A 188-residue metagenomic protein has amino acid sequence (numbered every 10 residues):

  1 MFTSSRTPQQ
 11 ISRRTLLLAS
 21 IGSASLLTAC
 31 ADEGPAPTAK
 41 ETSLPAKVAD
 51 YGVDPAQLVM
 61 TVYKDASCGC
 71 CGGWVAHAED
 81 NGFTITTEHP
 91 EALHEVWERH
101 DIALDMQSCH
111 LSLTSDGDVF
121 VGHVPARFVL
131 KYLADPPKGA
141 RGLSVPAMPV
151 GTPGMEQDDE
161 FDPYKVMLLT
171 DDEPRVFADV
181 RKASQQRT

Functional and structural regions predicted by a protein language model:
M1-L26: N-terminal secretory signal peptides
A31-E33: Bacterial signal peptide processing site
A36-G52: Low-complexity, Pro/Thr/Ser/Glu-rich flexible segments characteristic of extracytoplasmic/periplasmic regions
V53-G73: Local sequence-structure signature of Cys/Sec-based thiol-disulfide redox active-site neighborhoods
V59-M60, F83-T84, D116-V119: Short active-site oxyanion
T61, G72, A76, D80 (+3 more regions): Solvent-exposed, polar/charged alpha-helical surfaces in well-ordered, non-transmembrane soluble domains, broadly
I85-V96, M106: Thiol-based oxidoreductase modules, predominantly thioredoxin-like and allied folds used for disulfide exchange
R99, D105-R187: Thiol/selenol-based redox catalytic cores and closely related redox-interacting motifs
